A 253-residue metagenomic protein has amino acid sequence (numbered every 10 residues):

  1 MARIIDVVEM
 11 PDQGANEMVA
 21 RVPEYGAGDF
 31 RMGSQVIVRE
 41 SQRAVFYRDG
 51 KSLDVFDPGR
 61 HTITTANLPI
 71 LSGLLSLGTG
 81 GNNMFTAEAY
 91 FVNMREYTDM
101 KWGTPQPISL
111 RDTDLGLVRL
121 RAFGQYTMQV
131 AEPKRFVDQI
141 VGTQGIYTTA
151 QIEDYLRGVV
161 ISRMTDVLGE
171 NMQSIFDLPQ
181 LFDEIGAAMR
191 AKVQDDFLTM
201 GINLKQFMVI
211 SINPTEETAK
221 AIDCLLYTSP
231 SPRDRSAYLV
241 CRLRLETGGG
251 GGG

Functional and structural regions predicted by a protein language model:
M1-I222: N-terminal hydrophobic membrane-entry segments
I4, P232, S236-A237: Intrinsically disordered, low-complexity peptide-like regions
E132-K134, D234, L243-L245: Short, flexible active-site-adjacent loop segments at beta-strand->alpha-helix junctions, enriched in small/polar
I202, A237-Y238: Secondary-structure boundary/capping residues
A221-L226, R242, G253: Short, intrinsically disordered, charge-balanced linker/junction segments flanking boundaries in proteins
Y227-D234, G252: Conserved small/polar residues in nucleotide/adenosyl-binding loops
Y238-G252: Hydrophobic alpha-helical segments, chiefly the membrane-spanning helices and signal/signal-anchor peptides
